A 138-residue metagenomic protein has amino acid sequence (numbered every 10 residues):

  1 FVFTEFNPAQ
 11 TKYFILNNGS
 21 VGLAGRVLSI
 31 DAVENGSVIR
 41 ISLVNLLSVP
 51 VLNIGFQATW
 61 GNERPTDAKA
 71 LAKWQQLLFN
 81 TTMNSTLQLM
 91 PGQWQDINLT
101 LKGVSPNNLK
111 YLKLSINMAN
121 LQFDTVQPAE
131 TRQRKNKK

Functional and structural regions predicted by a protein language model:
F1-V38, N107-N108, E130-K138: Membrane engagement elements in two modes
S20, E34-G36, V51-N53, G92-D96: A general secondary-structure signal for short beta-strands and their flanking turns/coil in non-transmembrane regions
G25, I39, I54-F56, I97-L99 (+1 more regions): Hydrophobic residues positioned within well-ordered beta-strands of beta-sheet architectures
A32, S48, G61-P65, W94 (+2 more regions): Generic "edge-of-domain/loop-turn" microfeature
I41-S48: Asparagine-centered strand-capping/turn motif at beta-strand->loop junctions
S48-P91: The feature marks short-to-medium sequence segments in extracytoplasmic or secretory-pathway proteins
G55-Q57, D67-A70, K113, D124-K137: N-terminal, leucine/charged-rich tether regions that mediate assembly and partner docking in large macromolecular
K73-Q122: Short, solvent-exposed, Trp/other aromatic-anchored flexible loops in extracytoplasmic proteins
